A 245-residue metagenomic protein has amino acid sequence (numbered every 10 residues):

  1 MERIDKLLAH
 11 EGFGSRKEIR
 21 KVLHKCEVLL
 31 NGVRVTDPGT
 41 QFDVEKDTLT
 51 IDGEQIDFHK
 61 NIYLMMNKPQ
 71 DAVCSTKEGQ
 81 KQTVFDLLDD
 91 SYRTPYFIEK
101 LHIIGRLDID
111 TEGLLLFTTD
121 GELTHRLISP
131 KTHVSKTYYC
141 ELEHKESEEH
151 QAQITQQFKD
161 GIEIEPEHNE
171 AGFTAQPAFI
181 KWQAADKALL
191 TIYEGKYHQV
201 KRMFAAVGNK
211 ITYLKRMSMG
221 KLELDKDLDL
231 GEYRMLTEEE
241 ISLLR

Functional and structural regions predicted by a protein language model:
E2-R245: Basic, flexible Lys/Arg- and Gly-enriched helix-loop patches that mediate nucleic-acid binding at interfaces with rRNA
